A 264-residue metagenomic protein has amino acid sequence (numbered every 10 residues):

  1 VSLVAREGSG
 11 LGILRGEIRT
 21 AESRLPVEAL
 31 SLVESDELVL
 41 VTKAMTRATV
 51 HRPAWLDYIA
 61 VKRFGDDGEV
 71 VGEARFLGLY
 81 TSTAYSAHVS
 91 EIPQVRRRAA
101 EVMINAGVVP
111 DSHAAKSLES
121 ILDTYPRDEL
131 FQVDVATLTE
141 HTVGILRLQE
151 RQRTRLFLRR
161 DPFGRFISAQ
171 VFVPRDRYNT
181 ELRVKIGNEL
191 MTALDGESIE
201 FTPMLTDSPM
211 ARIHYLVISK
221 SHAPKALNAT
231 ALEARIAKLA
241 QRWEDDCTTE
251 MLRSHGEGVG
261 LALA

Functional and structural regions predicted by a protein language model:
V1-E200, M204-A264: Non-catalytic interaction/regulatory segments
